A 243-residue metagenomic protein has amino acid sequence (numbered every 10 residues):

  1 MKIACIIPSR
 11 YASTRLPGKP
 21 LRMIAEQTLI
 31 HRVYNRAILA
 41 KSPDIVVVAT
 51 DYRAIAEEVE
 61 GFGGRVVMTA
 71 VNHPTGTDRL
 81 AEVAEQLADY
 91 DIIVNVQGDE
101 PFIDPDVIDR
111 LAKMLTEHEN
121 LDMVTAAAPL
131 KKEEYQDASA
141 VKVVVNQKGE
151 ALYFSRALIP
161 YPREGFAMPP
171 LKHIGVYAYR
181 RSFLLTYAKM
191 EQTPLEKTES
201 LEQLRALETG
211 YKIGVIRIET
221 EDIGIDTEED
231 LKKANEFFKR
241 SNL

Functional and structural regions predicted by a protein language model:
K2-T50: N-terminal glycine-rich phosphate-binding loop and ensuing alpha1 helix
C5, V46-V48, I93, M123-V124 (+2 more regions): Hydrophobic/aromatic residues located in beta-strands of well-ordered beta-sheets within soluble catalytic
P43, D89-Y90, H118-L121, Y211: Short, high-confidence coil segments that cap the C-terminus of an alpha-helix and link into the following beta-strand
V47, R53-K113: Short phosphate-binding loop-to-helix
I103-T193: Conserved core of the sugar-phosphate nucleotidyltransferase
M168-L243: Conserved alpha/beta core of the MobA/IspD/sugar-nucleotide pyrophosphorylase nucleotidyltransferase superfamily
